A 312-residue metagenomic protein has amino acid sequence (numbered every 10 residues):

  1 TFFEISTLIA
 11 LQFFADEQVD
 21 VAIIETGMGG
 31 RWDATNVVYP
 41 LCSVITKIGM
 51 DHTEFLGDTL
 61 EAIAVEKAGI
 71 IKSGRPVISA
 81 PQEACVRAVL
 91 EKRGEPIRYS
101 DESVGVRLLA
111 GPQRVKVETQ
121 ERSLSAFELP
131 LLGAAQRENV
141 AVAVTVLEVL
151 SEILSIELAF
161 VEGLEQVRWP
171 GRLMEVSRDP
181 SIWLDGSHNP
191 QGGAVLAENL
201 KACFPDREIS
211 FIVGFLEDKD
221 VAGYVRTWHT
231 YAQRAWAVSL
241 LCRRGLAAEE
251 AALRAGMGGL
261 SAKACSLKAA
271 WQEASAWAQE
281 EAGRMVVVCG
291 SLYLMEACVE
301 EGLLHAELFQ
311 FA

Functional and structural regions predicted by a protein language model:
T1-M28: Phosphate-binding/switch loop-helix module in NTP-utilizing enzymes
D16, V21-T26, D33-V44, I48-H52 (+2 more regions): Nucleotide phosphate-binding/pyrophosphate-handling subdomain across enzymes that bind or process nucleotide phosphates
G30-A34, V38-E95, V221-G223: Conserved catalytic-core segment of NTP-binding enzymes
T35-V37, L56-D58, L90-E91, V195-A197 (+4 more regions): Short amphipathic alpha-helical segments
I48, Q82, V213-E217, L240 (+1 more regions): Cofactor-binding loop segments of dinucleotide-utilizing enzymes, especially the Rossmann-like FAD- and NAD(P)+-binding
Q82-R93, L109-R114, S181-L184, P190 (+1 more regions): C-terminal helical cap/extension that packs against the catalytic core of soluble nucleotide-cofactor enzymes
D101-G111: A conserved short coil-to-beta-strand element within the FAD-binding core of flavoproteins
L292-A312: Glycine/aspartate-rich loop-and-adjacent alpha/beta segment that forms the canonical ThDP
